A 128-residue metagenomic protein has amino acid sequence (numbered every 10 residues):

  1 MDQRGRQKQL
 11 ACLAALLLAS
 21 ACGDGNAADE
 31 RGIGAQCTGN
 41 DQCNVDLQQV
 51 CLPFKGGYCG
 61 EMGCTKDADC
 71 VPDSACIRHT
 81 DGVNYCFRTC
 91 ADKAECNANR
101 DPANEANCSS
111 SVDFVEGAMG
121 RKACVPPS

Functional and structural regions predicted by a protein language model:
M1-S20: Sec-dependent bacterial lipoprotein signal peptides
C22-S128: Secreted, cysteine-rich disulfide-bonded mini-domains of extracellular proteins
